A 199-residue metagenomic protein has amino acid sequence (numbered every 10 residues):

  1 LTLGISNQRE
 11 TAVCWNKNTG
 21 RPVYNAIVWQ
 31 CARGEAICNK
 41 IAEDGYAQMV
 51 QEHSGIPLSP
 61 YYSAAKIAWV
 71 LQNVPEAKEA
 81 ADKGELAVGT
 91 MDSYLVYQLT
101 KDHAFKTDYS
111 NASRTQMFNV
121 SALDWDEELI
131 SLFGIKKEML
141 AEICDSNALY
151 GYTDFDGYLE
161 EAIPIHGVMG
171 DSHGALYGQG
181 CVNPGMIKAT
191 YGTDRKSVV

Functional and structural regions predicted by a protein language model:
L1, N73-A81, E127-K137: Phosphate/pyrophosphate-binding loops at sites that engage ATP/ADP/AMP, CoA/4′-phosphopantetheine, polyphosphate
L1-V28, P57-S63, V96-N119, C144 (+1 more regions): Short beta-strand-loop/turn "lid" adjacent to the catalytic site in phosphate-handling enzymes
L1-Y24, K40, Q48, E52 (+4 more regions): N-terminal glycine/serine-rich phosphate-binding loop of ATP-dependent small-molecule kinases, especially carbohydrate
V13, A36-K40, A175-Y177: Pocket-flanking alpha-helical
Q30-N73, F118-S131: Glycine-rich phosphate-binding loop plus the immediately following alpha-helix
L86-D92: NAD(P)-dependent dehydrogenases' Rossmann-like dinucleotide-binding region
S110-V199: ATP-dependent carbohydrate kinase catalytic cores
